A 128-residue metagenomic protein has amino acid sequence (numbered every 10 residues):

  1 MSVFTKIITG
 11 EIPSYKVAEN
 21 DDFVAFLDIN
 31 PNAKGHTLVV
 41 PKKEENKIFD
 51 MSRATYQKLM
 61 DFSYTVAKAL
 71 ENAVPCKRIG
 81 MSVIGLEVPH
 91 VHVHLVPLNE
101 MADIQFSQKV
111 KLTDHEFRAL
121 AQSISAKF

Functional and structural regions predicted by a protein language model:
M1-F128: HIT superfamily nucleotide-processing domains
